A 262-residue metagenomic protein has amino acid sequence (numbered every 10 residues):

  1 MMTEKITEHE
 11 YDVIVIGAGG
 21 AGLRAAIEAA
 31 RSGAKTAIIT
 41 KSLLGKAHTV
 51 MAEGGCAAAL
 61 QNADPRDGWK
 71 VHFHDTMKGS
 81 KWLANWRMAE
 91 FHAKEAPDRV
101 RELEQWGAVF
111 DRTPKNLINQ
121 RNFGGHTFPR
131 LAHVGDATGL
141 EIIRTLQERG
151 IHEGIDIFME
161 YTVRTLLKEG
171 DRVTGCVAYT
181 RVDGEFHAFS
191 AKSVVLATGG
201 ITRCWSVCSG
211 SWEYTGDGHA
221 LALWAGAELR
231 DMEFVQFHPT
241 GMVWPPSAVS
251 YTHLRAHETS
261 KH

Functional and structural regions predicted by a protein language model:
M1-V13: Extreme N-terminal leader/targeting segments of oxidoreductases
H9-Y11, E185-S193: Core beta-strand elements of the Rossmann-like FAD/NAD(P) dinucleotide-binding domain in flavoenzyme oxidoreductases
V13-A37: N-terminal Rossmann-like FAD-binding beta1-loop-alpha1 element of flavoenzymes
S32-V50: Glycine-rich FAD pyrophosphate-binding loop
A59-F91: Glycine-rich active-site loop/strand segments that organize a redox cofactor
R99-E185, A197, H238-P245: Conserved redox-cofactor binding core of oxidoreductases
S193-A248: Glycine-rich loop(s) and the adjacent beta-strand/alpha-helix scaffold that form part
T252-T259: Conserved small/polar residues in nucleotide/adenosyl-binding loops
